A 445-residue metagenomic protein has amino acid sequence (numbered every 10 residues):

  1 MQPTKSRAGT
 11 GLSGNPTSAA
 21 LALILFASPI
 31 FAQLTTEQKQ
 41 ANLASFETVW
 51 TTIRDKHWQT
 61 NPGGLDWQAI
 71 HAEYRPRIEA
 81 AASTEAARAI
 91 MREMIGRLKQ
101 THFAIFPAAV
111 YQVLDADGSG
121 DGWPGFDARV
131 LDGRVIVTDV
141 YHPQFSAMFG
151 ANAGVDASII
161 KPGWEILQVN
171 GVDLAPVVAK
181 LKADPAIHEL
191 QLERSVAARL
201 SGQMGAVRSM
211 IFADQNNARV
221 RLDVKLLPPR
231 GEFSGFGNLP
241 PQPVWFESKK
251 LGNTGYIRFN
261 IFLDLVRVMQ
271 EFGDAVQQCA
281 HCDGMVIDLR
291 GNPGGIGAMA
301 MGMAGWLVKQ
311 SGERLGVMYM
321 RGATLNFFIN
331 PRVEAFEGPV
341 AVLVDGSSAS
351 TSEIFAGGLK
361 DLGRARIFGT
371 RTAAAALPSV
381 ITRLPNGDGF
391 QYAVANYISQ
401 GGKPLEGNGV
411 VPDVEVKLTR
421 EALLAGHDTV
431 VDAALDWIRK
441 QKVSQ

Functional and structural regions predicted by a protein language model:
A32-L34: Boundary at the C-terminal end of the N-terminal hydrophobic targeting segment
Q40-W58, P62: Mature N-terminal segment immediately following signal peptide/propeptide cleavage in secreted/periplasmic
N61-T138, M204-S209, A213-W245, V443-Q445: Extended, small/polar residue-biased N-terminal targeting/export presequences and adjacent propeptide/linker tracts
A80, Q168-I211, G273, M299 (+1 more regions): PDZ domains, with a preference for the canonical peptide-binding region formed by the helix
D117-P176, D264-L265, A395-N396: PDZ/PDZ-like domain segments forming the peptide/carboxylate-binding groove, activating on the N-terminal beta-strands
N152-L190, V286-I287, L362, I367 (+2 more regions): Conserved PDZ fold ligand-binding element
G202-P385, N396, L423, W437-Q441: Cleft-lining beta-strand/loop regions that shape enzyme active-site pockets
